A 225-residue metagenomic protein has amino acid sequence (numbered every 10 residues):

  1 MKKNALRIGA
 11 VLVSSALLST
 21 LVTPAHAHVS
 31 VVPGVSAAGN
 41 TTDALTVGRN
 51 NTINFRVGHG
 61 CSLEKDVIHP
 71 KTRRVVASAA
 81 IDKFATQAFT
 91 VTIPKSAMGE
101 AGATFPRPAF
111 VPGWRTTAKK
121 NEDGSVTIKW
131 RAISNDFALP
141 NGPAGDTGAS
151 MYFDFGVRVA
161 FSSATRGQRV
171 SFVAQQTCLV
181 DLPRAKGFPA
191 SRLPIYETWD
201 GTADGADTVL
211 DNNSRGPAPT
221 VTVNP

Functional and structural regions predicted by a protein language model:
M1-A10: Bacterial N-terminal signal peptides that target proteins for export
V11-T20: Bacterial N-terminal signal peptides
L21-A27: Sec/Tat signal peptide C-region and signal peptidase I cleavage site
A27-G39, L179-P225: Extracytoplasmic/periplasmic copper-protein system
A44, R49-P106: Low-complexity, serine/threonine/proline/glycine-rich extracellular segments that form mucin-like
G48-N54, F153-D154, R169-F172: Short, solvent-exposed loop/turn segments enriched in Ser/Thr/Gly
P94-K129, P219, P225: A surface/secretory-pathway sequence property marking extracellular, secreted, or lumenal proteins enriched
I133-G167: Low-complexity, intrinsically disordered segments enriched in Ser/Thr together with acidic residues
